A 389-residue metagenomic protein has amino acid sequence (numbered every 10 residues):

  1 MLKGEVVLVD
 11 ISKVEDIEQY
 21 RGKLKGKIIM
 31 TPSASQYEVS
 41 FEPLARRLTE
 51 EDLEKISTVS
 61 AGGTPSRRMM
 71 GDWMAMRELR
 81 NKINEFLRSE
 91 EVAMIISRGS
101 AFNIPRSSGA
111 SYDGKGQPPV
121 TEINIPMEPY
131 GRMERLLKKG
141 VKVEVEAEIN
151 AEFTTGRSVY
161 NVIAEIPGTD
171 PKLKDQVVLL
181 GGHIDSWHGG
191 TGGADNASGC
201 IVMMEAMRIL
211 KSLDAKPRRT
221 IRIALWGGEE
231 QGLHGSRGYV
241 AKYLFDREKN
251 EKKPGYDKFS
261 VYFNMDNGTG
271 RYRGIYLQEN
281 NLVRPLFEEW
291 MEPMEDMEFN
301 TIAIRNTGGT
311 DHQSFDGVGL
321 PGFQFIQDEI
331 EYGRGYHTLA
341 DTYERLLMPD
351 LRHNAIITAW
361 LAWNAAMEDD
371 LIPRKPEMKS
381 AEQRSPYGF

Functional and structural regions predicted by a protein language model:
M1-Q19, I104, A110-G193, E205-R208 (+1 more regions): Soluble metallo-hydrolase cores and metallopeptidase-like ectodomains found primarily in the secretory/periplasmic
M1-T121, T191, D195, E298-T301: Extracellular/luminal Protease-associated
M1-V9, G22, G26, Q36-E38 (+2 more regions): Metal-dependent peptidase/peptidase-like ectodomains
L8, I28-P32, A93-R98, E122-N124 (+9 more regions): Structural recognition of the beta-strand scaffold that forms the well-ordered cores of secreted hydrolase catalytic
K13-V14, S35-E38, S100-I104, P129 (+7 more regions): Solvent-exposed loop/turn segments at secondary-structure junctions within structured extracellular/periplasmic domains
D16, Y20, L79-I83, R88 (+11 more regions): Stable alpha-helical elements in mature extracytoplasmic
K27-R67, W73-M74, T154-W226, G238-L244: Catalytic-core environment of secreted peptidases
P65-R77, N84, R88-S89, M94 (+3 more regions): Active-site-adjacent substrate-binding region of metalloamidase/peptidase-like peptide-processing proteins
